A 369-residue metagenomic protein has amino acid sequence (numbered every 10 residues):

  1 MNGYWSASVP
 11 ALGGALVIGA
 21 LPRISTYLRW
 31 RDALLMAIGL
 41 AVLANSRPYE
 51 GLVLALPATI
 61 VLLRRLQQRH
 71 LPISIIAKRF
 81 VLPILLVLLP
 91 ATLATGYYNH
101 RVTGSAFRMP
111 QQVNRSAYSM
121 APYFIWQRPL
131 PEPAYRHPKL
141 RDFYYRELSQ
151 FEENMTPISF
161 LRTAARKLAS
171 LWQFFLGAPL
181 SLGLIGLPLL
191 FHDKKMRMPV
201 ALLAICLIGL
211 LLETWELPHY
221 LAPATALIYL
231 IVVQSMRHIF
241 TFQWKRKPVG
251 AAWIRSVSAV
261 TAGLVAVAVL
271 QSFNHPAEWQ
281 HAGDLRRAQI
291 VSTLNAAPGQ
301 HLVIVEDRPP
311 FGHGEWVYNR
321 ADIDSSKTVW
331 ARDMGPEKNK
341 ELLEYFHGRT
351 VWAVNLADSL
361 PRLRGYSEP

Functional and structural regions predicted by a protein language model:
S6-A15, L21, S46, L52-V53 (+2 more regions): Hydrophobic/aromatic-rich transmembrane helices and adjacent perimembrane loops
A7, L34-L62, L89, W215: Transmembrane helices and adjacent periplasmic/lumenal helix-loop junctions of polyprenol-phosphate-dependent
V17-L35: Membrane-interface transmembrane helices that cradle and orient dolichyl/undecaprenyl
L21, R246-P310: Membrane-embedded, lumen/periplasm-facing catalytic core of multi-pass transferases that use lipid-linked donors
R31, L52-T92, G96: Perimembrane helix-loop-helix junctions
A55, T59, L82-L89, A204 (+1 more regions): Signature aromatic-anchored transmembrane alpha helix within multi-pass, membrane-resident enzymes that catalyze glycan
T59-V61, Q68-R69, I75, I158-V200 (+1 more regions): Hydrophobic, aromatic-rich transmembrane alpha-helices and their immediate juxtamembrane boundary segments
P129-P131, P138-R162, R166, D284-P369: C-terminal luminal/periplasmic domains and tails of membrane-associated envelope-modifying transferases
